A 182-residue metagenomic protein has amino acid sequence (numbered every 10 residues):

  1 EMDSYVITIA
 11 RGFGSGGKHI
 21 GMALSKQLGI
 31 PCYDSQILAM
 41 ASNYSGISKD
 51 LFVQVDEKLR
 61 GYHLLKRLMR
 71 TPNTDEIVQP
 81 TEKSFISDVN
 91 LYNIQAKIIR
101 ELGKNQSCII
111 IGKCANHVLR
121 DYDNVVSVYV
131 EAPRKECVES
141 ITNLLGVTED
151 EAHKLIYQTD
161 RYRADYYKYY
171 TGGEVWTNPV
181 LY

Functional and structural regions predicted by a protein language model:
E1-S4: Extreme N-terminal, non-catalytic leader segments that precede Walker-type/kinase nucleotide-binding cores
V6, C32, V125-S127: Conserved beta-strand scaffold positions in the cores of enzyme catalytic domains, especially in NTP/NDP-utilizing
I7-S25: Glycine-rich phosphate-binding P-loop
P31-S42: Short beta-strand-centered segment that lines the nucleotide-binding/catalytic pocket of NTP-utilizing
S42-S107: ATP-dependent small-molecule kinase phosphotransfer cores that center on conserved nucleotide phosphate-binding segments
Y62-L68, T148-Y182: Small-molecule kinase domains that catalyze NTP-dependent phosphoryl transfer to phosphate-bearing small molecules
L102, C114-Y122, S140: RNA pseudouridine synthases
D121-N143, E149-I156: Conserved phosphate-donor/acceptor-positioning beta-strand/loop module used by diverse small-molecule
